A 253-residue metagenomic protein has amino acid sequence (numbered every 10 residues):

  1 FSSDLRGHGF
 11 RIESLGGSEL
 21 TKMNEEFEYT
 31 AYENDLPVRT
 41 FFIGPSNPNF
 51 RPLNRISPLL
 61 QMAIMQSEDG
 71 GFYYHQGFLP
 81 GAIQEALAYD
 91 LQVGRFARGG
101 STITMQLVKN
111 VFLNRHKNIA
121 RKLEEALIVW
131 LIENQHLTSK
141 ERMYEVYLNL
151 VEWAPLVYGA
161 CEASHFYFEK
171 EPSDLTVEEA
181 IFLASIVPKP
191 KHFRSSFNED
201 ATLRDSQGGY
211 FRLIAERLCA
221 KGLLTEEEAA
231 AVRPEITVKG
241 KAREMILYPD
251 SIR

Functional and structural regions predicted by a protein language model:
F1-R253: Juxtamembrane regions of bacterial inner-membrane/periplasmic proteins, predominantly the peptidoglycan biogenesis
